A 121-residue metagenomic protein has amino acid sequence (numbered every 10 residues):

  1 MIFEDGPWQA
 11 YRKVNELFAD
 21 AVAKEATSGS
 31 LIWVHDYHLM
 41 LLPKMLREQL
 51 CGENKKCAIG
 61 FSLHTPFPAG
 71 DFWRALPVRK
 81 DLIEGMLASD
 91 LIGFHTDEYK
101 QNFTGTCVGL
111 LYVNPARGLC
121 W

Functional and structural regions predicted by a protein language model:
M1-W121: Catalytic cores of carbohydrate-active enzymes across secretory and cytosolic contexts
